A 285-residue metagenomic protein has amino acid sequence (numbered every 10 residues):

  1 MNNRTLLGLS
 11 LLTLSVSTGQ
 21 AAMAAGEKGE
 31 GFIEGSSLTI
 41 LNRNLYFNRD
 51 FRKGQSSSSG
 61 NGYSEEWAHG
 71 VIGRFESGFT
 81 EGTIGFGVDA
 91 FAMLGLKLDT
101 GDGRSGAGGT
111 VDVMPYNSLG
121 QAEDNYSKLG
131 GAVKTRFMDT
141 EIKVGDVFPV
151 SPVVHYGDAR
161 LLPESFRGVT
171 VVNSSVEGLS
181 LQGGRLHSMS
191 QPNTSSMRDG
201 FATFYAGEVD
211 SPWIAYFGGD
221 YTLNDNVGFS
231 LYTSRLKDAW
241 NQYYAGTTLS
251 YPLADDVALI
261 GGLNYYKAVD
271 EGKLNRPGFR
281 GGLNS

Functional and structural regions predicted by a protein language model:
M1-G31: Cleavable N-terminal export/targeting peptides
Q20-P149: Beta-barrel outer-membrane channel/assembly domains of diderm bacteria
I40, V71-S77, G131-T135, V169-N173 (+3 more regions): Residues on the lipid-exposed face of transmembrane beta-strands in outer-membrane beta-barrel proteins
N44-N48, A90-L96, F137-D139, D146-P152 (+4 more regions): Transmembrane beta-strands of outer-membrane beta-barrel pores
F51-S57, D99-R104, V153-L161, N193-G200 (+2 more regions): Outer-membrane beta-barrel translocator domains and adjoining extracellular loop/strand segments of Gram-negative
G82-G85, D139-K143, G178-Q182, S190 (+2 more regions): Repeated loop/turn-to-beta-strand initiation elements of outer-membrane beta-barrel proteins
Y156-P163, M189, S211, S234-Y244: Solvent-exposed loop/turn segments connecting transmembrane beta-strands in outer-membrane beta-barrel proteins
L179-Y205, D210, I214, D256-S285: Outer-membrane beta-barrel translocator/channel fold
